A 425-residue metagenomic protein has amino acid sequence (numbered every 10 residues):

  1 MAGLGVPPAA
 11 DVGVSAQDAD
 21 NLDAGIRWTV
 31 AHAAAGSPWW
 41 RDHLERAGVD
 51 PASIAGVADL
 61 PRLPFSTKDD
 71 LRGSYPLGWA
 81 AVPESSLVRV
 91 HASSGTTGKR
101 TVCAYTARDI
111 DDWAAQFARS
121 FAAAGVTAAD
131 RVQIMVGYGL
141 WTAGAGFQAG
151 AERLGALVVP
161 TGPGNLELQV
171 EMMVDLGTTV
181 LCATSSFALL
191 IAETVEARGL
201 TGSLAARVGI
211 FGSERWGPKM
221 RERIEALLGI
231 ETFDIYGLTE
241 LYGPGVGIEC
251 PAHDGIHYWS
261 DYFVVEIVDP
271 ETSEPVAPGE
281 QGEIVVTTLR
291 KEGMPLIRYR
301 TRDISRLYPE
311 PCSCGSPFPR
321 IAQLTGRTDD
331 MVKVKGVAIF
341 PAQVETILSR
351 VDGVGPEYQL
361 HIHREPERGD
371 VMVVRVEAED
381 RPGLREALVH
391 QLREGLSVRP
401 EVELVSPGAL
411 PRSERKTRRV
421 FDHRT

Functional and structural regions predicted by a protein language model:
M1-A92, T97-A115, R119-A123, T272 (+5 more regions): Nucleotide 5′-phosphate-binding alpha/beta core
A2-A10, L63-F233, L241, G245-P251 (+3 more regions): Active-site phosphate/ATP/adenylate-binding loop shared across adenylate-forming ligases
V158, T232, V265, Y358-L360 (+1 more regions): Generic structural signal for residues in well-ordered beta-strands
T161, I235, V268, H363 (+1 more regions): Conserved beta-strand termini and adjacent loop/short-helix elements that scaffold enzyme active sites in alpha/beta
L181, R290-L396, R415: AMP-binding/adenylate-forming catalytic core of the ANL superfamily
L204, W259-Y262, R327: Short, solvent-exposed loop/turn segments at the edges of secondary structure
W216-P311: Conserved AMP-binding/adenylate-forming
